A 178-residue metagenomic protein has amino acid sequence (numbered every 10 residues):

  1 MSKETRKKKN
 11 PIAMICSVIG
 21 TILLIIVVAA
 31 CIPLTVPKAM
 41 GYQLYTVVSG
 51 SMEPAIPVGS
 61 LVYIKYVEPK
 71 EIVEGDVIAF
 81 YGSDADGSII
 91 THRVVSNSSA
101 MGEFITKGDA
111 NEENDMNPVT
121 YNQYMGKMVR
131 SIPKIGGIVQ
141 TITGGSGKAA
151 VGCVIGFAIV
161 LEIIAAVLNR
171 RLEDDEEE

Functional and structural regions predicted by a protein language model:
M1-I12, R170-E178: N-terminal Lys/Arg-rich, disordered targeting/topogenic segments
R6-M14, V18, I142, S146: Membrane-helix interfacial "entry" motifs
I19-L34: Hydrophobic membrane-insertion alpha-helices, especially the h-region of bacterial N-terminal signal peptides
I32-Y42, T141, A166, R170-E173: Transmembrane helix-loop junctions and nearby membrane-interface residues
L34-V95, S99: Membrane-proximal low-complexity regions enriched in glycine and acidic/polar residues
V95-Q140: Extended, hydrophilic extramembrane loops/domains of integral membrane proteins
I138-C153: Juxtamembrane/start-of-transmembrane alpha-helix segments at the extracytoplasmic/lumenal side of membrane anchors
A150-E178: Juxtamembrane interface at the cytosolic side of transmembrane helices
